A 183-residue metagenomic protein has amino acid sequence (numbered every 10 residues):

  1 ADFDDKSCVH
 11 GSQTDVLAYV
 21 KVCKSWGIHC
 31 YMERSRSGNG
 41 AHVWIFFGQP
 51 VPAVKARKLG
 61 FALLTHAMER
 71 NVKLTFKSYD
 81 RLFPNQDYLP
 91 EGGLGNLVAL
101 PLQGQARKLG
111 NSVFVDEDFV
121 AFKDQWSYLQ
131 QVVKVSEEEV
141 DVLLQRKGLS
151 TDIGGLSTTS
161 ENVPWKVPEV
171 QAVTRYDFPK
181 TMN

Functional and structural regions predicted by a protein language model:
A1-N39, F46-A62, E69: Signature for HUH/AEP ssDNA processing cores
C8-H10, N39-A41, R107-L109, F122: Flexible loop/turn segments at secondary-structure boundaries
A41-V43, V98: Residue-level detector of short, conserved catalytic/binding motifs and their immediate flanks
H42, K55, M68, V72-F76 (+1 more regions): Short linear functional motifs in flexible/disordered or boundary regions
H66-E69, V135: A structural signal for alpha-helix termini and helix-coil/disorder junctions
K73-N183: C-terminal accessory nucleic-acid interaction domains of nucleic acid-metabolism proteins
